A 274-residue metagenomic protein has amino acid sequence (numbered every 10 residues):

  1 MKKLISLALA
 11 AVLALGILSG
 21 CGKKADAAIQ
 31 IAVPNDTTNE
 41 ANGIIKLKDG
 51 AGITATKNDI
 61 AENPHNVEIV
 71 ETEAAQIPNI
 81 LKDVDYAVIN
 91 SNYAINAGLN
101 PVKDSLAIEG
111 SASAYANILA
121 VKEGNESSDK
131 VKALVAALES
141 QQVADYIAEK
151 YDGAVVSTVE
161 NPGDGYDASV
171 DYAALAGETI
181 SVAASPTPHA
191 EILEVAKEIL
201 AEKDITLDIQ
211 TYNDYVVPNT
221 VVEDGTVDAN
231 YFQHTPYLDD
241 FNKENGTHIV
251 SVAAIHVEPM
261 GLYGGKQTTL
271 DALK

Functional and structural regions predicted by a protein language model:
G16-G20: C-terminal motif of bacterial Sec signal peptides marking the signal peptidase cleavage site
A27-V33, L175-T187, I205-T211: Short, well-ordered beta-strand elements
Q30, Y115-A133, P259-A272: A bilobed periplasmic-binding-protein/Venus flytrap-type ligand-binding module shared by bacterial periplasmic
N35-T37, I53-N79, I209-T220: Short helix-initiation/N-cap motifs at beta->coil->alpha
D36-T37, A41, E73-A74, K82-D85 (+5 more regions): Beta->alpha turn/N-cap motifs
E40-A41, D49, P186-Y212, V216-V217 (+1 more regions): Short, polar/charged alpha-helical segment
N42-G43, L138-V159: Periplasmic-binding protein-like
D83, N96-I108, D240-V252, Q267: Ligand-binding "clamshell"
